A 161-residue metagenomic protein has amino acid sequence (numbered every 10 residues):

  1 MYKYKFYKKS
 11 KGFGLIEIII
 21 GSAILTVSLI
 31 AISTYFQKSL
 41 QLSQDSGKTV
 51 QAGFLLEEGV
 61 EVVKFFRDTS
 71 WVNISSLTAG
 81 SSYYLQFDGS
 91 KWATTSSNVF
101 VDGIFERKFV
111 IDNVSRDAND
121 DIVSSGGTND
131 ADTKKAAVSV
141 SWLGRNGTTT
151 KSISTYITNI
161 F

Functional and structural regions predicted by a protein language model:
M1-F13: N-terminal leader/signal peptides at the extreme start of proteins
K8, Q41, D45, N98 (+1 more regions): Alpha-helix initiation/capping motif
F13-E57: Aliphatic-rich helix starts adjacent to a transmembrane/signal segment
V50-F161: Low-complexity, Gly/Pro-rich coil/beta segments used as flexible assembly/activation regions
